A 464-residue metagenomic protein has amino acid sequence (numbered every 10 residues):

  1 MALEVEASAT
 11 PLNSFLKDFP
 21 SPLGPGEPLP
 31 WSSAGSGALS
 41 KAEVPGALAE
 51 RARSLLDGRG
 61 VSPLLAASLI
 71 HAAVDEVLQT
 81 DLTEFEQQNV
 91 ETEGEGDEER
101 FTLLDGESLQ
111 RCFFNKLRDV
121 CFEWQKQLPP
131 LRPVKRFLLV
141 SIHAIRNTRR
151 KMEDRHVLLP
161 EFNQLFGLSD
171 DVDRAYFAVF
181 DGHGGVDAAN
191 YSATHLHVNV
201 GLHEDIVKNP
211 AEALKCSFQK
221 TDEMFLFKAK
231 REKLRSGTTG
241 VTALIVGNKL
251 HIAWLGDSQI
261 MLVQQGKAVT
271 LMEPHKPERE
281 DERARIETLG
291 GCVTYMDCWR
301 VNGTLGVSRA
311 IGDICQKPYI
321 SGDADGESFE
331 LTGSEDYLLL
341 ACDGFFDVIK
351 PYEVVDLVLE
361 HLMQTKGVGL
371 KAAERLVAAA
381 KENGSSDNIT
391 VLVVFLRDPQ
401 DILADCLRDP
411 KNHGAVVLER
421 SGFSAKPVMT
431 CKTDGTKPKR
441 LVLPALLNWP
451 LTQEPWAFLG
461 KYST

Functional and structural regions predicted by a protein language model:
M1-Y176, V186-Y337, V348-T464: Activation on terminal intrinsically disordered regulatory regions flanking enzyme cores
A178-F180, L339-A341: Short hydrophobic beta-strand that contains or immediately precedes a catalytic carboxylate
G182, S258, G344: Active-site metal-binding loops of divalent metal-dependent hydrolases
C342-G344, V348: A structural feature that tracks compact, well-ordered secondary-structure segments with a strong bias toward
